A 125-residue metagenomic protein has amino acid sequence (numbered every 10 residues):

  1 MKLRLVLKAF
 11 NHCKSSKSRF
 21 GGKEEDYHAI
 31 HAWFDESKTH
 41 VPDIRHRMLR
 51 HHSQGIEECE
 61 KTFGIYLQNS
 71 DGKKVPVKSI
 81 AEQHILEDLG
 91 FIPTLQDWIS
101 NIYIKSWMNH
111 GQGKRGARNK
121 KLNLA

Functional and structural regions predicted by a protein language model:
M1-A125: N-terminal membrane-targeting hydrophobic helices
